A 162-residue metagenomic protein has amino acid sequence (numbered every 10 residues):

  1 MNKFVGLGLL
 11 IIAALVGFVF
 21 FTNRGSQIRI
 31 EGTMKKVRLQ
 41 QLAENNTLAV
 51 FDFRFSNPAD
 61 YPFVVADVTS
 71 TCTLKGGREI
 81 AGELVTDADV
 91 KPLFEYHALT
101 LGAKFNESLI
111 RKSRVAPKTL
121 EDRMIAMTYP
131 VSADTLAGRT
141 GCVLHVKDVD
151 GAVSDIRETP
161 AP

Functional and structural regions predicted by a protein language model:
M1-L48, K104, S108-L109, A116-D122 (+1 more regions): Membrane engagement elements in two modes
E44-L48, F63, A137: Short, surface-exposed loop/turn motifs at beta-strand boundaries within globular domains
F53-A59: Asparagine-centered strand-capping/turn motif at beta-strand->loop junctions
D60-V115: The feature marks short-to-medium sequence segments in extracytoplasmic or secretory-pathway proteins
P62-T69, R139-V143, V153: Exposed beta-strand and adjacent loop surfaces of beta-rich binding modules that mediate intermolecular recognition
I80, A152-E158: Beta-sandwich strand segments
T86-D89, T128-P130, T159-P162: A short, sequence-level motif marking secondary-structure junctions
E121-M124, Y129-G151: Short, surface-exposed ligand- or partner-binding patches at beta-edge/loop junctions that are enriched in aromatics
